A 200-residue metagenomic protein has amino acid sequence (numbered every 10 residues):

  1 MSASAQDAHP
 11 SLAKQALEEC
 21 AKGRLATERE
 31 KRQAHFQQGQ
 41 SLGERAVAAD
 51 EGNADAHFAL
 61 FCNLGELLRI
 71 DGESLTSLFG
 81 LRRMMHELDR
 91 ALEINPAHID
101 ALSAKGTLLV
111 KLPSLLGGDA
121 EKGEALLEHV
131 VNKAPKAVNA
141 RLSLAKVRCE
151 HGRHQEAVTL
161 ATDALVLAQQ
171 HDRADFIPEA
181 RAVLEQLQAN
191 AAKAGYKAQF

Functional and structural regions predicted by a protein language model:
H35-S41, S74-E87, L115-H129, G152-L160: Structural signature of tandem alpha-helical TPR/SEL1-like repeats, specifically the intra-repeat loop/turn
A49, I94, N132-K133, L167 (+1 more regions): Structural marker of alpha-solenoid helical repeat scaffolds
A56, A101, A140, R173-A174: TPR alpha-solenoid repeat register
V147-F200: Terminal, low-structured helical/coil segments at or just beyond the last alpha-helical repeat
